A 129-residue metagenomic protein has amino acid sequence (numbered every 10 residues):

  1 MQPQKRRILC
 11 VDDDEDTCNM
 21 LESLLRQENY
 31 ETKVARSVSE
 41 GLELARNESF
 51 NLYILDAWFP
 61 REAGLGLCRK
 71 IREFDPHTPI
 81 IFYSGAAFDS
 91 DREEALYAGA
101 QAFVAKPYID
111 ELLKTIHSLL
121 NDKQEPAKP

Functional and structural regions predicted by a protein language model:
M1-R7, D110-P129: Non-catalytic signal-transmission and effector/linker regions of two-component phosphorelay proteins
K5-D16, L21-L25, Y53: Conserved acidic segment of CheY-like receiver
N29-R36, L44: Short hydrophobic/Thr-rich beta-strand motif most characteristic of the beta2 strand and flanking loop of CheY-like
S37-E40, A63-G66: Acidic catalytic/metal-coordinating carboxylates
S49-I54, F59: Active-site beta3 strand of CheY-like receiver
L65-P76: Short amphipathic alpha-helix used as the core "switch/output" element in two-component signaling
G66, A87-A105, D110-K114: Alpha4 helix (beta4-alpha4-beta5 surface) of REC/receiver domains from two-component response regulators
